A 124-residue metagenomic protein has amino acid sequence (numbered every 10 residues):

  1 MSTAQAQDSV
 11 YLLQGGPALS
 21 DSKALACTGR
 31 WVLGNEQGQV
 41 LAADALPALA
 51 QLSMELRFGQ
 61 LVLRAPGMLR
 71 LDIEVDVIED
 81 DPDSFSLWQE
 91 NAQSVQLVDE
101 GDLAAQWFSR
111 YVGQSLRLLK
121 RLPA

Functional and structural regions predicted by a protein language model:
M1-A124: Electropositive, beta-rich accessory/interaction domains or terminal extensions that provide binding surfaces
